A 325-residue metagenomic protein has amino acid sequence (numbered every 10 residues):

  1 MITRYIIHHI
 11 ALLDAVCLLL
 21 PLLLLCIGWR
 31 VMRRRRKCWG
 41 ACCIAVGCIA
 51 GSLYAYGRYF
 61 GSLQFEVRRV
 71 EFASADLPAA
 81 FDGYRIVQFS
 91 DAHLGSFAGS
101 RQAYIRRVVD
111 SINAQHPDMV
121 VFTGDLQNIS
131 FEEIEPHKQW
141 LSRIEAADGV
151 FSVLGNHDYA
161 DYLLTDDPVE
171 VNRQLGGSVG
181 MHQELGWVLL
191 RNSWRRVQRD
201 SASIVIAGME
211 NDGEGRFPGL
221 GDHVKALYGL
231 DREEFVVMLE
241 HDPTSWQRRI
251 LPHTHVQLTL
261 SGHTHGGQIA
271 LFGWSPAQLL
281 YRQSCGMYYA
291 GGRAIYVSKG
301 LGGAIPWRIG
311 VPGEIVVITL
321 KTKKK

Functional and structural regions predicted by a protein language model:
M1-F65: Non-catalytic terminal accessory segments
W29, A75-L77, K323: Generic structural motif
K37-V46, A50-Q115: N-terminal signal-anchor transmembrane helix
A80, Y84-K325: Soluble catalytic domains of enzymes that build or remodel membrane lipids, polysaccharides, and related
